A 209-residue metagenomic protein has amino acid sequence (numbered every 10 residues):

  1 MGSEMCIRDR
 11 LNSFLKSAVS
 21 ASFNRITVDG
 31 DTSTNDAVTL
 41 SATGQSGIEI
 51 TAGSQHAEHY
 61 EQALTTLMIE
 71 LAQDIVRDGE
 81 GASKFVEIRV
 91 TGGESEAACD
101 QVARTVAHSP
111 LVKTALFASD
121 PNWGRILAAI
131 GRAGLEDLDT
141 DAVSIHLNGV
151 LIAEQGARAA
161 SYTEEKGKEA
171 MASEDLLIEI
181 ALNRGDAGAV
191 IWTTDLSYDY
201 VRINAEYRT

Functional and structural regions predicted by a protein language model:
M1-I7: Short, small-residue-biased leader/transition segments that mark boundaries at the very start of proteins
E4, T32, S46, D120 (+1 more regions): Gly/Ser/Thr-rich beta-alpha loop segments that engage phosphate groups in nucleotides
L11-L71: Acidic, glycine-rich loop-and-beta core segments that form the ion-binding/anion-interacting portion of active sites
N12-K16, T39, K84-R89, D141-L147: Beta-strand segments within the central parallel beta-sheet cores of soluble alpha/beta enzyme folds
V19-V28, E70-V76, A128-G131, S161-K166 (+1 more regions): Glycine-rich, charged/polar anion/phosphate-binding loops that engage phosphate groups from diverse ligands
F23-N35, E70-E87, K113-D120, D137-A142 (+1 more regions): Flexible, glycine/charged-enriched surface loops at secondary-structure junctions
G44-A118: A glycine- and small/hydrophobic-rich beta-loop-beta segment that serves as a flexible "lid/hinge" or phosphate-binding
D100-Q101, H108, V112-T209: Internal helix-turn-beta structural module
